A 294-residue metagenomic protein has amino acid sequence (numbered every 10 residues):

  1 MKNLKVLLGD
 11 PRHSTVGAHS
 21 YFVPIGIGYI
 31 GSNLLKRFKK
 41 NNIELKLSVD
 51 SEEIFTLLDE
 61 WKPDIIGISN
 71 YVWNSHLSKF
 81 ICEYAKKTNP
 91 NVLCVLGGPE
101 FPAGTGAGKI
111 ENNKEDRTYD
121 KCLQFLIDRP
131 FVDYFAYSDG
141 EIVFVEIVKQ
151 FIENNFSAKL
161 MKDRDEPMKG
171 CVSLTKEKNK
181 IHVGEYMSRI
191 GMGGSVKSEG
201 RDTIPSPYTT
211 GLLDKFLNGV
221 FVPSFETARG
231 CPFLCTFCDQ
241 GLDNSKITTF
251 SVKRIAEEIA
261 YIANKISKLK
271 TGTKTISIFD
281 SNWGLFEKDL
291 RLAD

Functional and structural regions predicted by a protein language model:
M1-K5, K62, G219-V220: A short, charged/proline- and glycine-enriched loop that marks the coil->beta-strand transition at the N-terminal
L4-G17: Nucleotide-activated donor-dependent transferases that construct or modify glycoconjugates
G9-R12, S69, G97, F279: Short hydrophobic segments within beta-strands
H13-S14, Y71-S75, E100-P102, G140-V143 (+3 more regions): Short, solvent-exposed loop/turn segments at secondary-structure junctions
S14-I27: Glycine- and acidic-residue-enriched helix-capping/strand-helix junction motifs
G31, K79-E83, V148, P223 (+2 more regions): Generic structural signal for well-ordered alpha-helices, preferentially at hydrophobic/aromatic core positions
N33, R37, N41-R189: Glycine-rich beta-alpha loop elements in corrinoid/cobalamin-binding modules across cobalamin-dependent enzymes
M187-D294: Radical SAM [4Fe-4S] cluster-binding motif and immediate context
